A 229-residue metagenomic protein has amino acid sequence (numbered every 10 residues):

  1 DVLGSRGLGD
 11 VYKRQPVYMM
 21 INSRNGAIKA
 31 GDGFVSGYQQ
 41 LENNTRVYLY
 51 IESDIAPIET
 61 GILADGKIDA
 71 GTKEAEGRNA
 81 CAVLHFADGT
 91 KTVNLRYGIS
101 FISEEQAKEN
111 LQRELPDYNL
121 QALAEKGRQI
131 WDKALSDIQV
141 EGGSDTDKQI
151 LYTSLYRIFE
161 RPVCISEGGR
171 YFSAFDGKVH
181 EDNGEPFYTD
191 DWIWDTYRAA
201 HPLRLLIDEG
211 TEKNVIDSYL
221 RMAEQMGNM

Functional and structural regions predicted by a protein language model:
D1-L8, Y12-Q15: Single conserved hydrophobic/aromatic residue that forms the stacking wall/gate of nucleotide- or nucleobase-binding
R6, T153-E167, T189-K213: Alpha-helical support elements that line or immediately flank enzyme active sites and cofactor-binding pockets
Y18-G89, E125-Q129, K133: Trp/Gly-enriched beta-strand surface patches
D88-I99: Short Pro-Gly-centered flexible turn/kink motifs
Q106-L111: Terminal amphipathic helices with adjacent charged low-complexity linkers/tails
K126, I130-I138, I150-T153, R157-R161 (+2 more regions): Generic, well-ordered alpha-helical scaffold segments in large soluble proteins
E141-F187: Conserved oxyanion/phosphate-binding beta-strand-loop segments in alpha/beta enzyme cores
F172-S173, H180-E181, G210-M229: Helix-terminus loop motifs that line ligand-binding clefts
